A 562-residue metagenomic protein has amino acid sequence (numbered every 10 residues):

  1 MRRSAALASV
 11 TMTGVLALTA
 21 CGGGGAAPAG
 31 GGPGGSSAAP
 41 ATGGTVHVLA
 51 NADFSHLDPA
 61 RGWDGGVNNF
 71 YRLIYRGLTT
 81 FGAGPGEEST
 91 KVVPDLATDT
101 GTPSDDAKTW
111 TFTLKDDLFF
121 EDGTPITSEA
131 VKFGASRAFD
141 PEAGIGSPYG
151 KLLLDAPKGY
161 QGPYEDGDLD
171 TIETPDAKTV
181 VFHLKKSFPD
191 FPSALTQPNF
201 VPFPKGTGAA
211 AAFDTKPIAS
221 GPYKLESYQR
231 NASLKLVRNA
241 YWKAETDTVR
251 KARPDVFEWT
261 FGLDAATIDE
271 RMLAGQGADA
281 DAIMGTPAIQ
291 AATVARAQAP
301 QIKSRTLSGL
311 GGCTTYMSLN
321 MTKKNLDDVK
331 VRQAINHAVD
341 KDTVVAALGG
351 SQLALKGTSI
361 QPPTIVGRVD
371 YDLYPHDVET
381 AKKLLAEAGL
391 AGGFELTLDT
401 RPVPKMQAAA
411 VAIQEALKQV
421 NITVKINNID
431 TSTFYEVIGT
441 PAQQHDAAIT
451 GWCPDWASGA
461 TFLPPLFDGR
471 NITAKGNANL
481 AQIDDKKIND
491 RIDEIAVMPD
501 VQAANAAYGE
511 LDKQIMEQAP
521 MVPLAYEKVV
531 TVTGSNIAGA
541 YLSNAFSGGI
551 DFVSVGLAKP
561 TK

Functional and structural regions predicted by a protein language model:
L49-D105, I218: N-terminal lobe/hinge region of extracytoplasmic solute-binding protein
A83-E87, S187-K251, V256, E379: Gly/Pro-rich hinge or "lid" segments in bacterial periplasmic/extracellular proteins
T113, A130-K132, D140, G144-P204 (+1 more regions): Surface-exposed binding/hinge segments that line and control ligand-binding clefts or catalytic entry sites
I126-S136, A177-L184, G221-P222, K251-V256 (+5 more regions): Alpha-helical secondary-structure segments
I145, G150-L152, E226-V237, T246 (+1 more regions): Extracellular/periplasmic solute-recognition and catalytic clefts
I172, T423-F434, P464-G534, K559-K562: Extracytoplasmic/peripheral linker and loop segments enriched in polar/acidic and small residues with frequent Thr/Pro
Y223, H337, S351-E387, P404-A408: Structural transition elements
T531-K562: Long beta-strand-rich cores associated with HINT superfamily self-processing modules
